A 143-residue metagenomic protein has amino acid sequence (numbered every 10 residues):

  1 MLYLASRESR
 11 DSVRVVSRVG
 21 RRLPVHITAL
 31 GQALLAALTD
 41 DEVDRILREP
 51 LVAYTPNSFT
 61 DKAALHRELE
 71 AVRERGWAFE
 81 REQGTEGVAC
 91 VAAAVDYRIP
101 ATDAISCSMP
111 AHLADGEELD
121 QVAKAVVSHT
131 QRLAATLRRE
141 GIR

Functional and structural regions predicted by a protein language model:
L2-L4: Bulky hydrophobic/aromatic content
R7-G84: Short, solvent-exposed recognition segments
S17, S106-S108, A134: Short linear Ser/Thr-Pro motifs
T28, T39, G84, V95 (+2 more regions): Ubiquitous "structural anchor" signal
A37-D40, V126-A135: Short secondary-structure transition/capping segments
R45-L47, T130-R143: Cysteine/selenocysteine-centered motifs that mediate thiol-based redox chemistry or coordinate metal-sulfur cofactors
K62-T130: Extended hydrophobic
